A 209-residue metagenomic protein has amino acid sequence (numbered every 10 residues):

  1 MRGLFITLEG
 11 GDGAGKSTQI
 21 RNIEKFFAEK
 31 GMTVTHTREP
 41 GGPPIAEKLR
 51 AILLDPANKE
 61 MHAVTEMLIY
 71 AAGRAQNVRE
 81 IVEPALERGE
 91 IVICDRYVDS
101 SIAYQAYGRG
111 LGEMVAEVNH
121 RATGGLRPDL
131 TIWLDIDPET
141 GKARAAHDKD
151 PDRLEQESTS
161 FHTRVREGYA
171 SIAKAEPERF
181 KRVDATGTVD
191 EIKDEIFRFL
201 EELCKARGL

Functional and structural regions predicted by a protein language model:
M1-R2: Phosphate-binding P-loop
I6-L8: Hydrophobic anchor at the beta1->P-loop junction of P-loop NTPases
G13: Walker A (P-loop) phosphate-binding loop of P-loop NTPases
K16: Conserved lysine of the Walker
Q19: Hydrophobic positions on the alpha1 helix immediately C-terminal to the Walker A/P-loop
E24, E139-L209: NTP-dependent small-molecule kinase module
F26-T123, E195, F199: ATP-dependent small-molecule kinase phosphotransfer cores that center on conserved nucleotide phosphate-binding segments
R96-E167: A glycine- and Lys/Arg-enriched "phosphate-lid" helix/loop adjacent to the NTP-binding pocket of small-molecule kinases
